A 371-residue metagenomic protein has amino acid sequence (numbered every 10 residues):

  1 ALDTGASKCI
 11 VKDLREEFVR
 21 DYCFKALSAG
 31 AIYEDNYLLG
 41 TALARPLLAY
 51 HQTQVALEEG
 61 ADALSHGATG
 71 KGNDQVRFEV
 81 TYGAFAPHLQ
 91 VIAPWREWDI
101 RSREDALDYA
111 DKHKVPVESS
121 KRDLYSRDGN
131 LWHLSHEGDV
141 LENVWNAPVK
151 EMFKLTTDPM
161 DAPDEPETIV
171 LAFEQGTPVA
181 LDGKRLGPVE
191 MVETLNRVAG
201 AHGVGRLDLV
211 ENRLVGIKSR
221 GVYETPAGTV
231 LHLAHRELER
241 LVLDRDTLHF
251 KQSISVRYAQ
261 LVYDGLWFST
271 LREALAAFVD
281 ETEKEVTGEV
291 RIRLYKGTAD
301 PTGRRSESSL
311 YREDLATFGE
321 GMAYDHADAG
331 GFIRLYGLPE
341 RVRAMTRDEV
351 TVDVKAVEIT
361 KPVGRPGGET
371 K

Functional and structural regions predicted by a protein language model:
A1-K371: Nucleotide-activated chemistry modules centered on ATP-dependent adenylation/adenylyltransferase
